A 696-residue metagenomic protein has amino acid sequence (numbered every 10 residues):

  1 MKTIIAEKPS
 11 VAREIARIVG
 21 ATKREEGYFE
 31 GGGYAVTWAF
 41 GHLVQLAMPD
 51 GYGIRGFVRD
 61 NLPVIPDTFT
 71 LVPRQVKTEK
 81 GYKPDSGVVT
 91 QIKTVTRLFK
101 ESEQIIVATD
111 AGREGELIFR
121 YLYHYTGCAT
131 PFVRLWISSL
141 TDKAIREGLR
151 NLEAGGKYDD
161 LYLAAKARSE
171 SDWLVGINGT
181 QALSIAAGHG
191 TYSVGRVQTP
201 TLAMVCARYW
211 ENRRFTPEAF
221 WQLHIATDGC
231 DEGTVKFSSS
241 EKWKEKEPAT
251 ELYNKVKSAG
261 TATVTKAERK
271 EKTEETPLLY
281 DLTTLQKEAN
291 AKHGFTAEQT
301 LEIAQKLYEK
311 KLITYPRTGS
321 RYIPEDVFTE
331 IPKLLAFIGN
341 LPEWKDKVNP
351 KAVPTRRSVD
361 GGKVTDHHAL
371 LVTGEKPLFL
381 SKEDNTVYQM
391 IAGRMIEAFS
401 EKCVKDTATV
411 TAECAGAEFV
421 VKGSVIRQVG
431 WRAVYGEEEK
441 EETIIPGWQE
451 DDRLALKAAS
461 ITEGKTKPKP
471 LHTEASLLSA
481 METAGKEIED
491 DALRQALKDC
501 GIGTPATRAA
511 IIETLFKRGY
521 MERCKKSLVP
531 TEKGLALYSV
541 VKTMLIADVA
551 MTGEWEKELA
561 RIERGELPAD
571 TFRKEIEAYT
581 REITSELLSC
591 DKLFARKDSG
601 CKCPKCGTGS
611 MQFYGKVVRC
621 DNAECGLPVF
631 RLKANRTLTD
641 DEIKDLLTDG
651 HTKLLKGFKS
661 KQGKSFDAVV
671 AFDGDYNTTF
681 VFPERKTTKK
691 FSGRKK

Functional and structural regions predicted by a protein language model:
M1-S169, W173, G179, P350 (+2 more regions): Intrinsically disordered, low-complexity regulatory segments
K2, G81-K83, Y125, T180 (+5 more regions): Basic, low-complexity terminal or inter-domain segments flanking catalytic cores
P9-A16, G33-V36, F40, R59-L62 (+22 more regions): Amphipathic alpha-helical transducer elements in NTP-driven molecular machines
G87, D142-T227, R269-K270: C-terminal or mid-to-C-terminal helical accessory/interaction module adjacent to the motor/catalytic core
T109, K287, R317: Short glycine-centered, acidic/aromatic-flanked micro-motifs in structured strand/loop junctions that mark active-site
K244-Y280, Q286: Metal- or metallocofactor-binding catalytic centers and their adjacent structured scaffolds across diverse enzyme
